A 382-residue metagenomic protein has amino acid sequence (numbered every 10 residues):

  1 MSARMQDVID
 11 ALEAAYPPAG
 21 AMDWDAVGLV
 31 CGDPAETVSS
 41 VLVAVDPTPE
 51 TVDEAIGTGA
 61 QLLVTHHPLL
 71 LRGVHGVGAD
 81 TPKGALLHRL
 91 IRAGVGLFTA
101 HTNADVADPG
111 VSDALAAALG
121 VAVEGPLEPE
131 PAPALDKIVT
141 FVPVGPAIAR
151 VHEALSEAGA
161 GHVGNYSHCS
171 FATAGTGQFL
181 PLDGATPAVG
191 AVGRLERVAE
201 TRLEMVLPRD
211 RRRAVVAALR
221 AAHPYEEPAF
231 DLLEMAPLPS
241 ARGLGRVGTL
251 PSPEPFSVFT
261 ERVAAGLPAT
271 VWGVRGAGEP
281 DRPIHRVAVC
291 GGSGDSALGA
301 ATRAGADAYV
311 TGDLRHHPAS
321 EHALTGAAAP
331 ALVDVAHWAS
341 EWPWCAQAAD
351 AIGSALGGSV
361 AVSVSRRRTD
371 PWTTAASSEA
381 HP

Functional and structural regions predicted by a protein language model:
M1-P382: Hydrophobic structural segments
